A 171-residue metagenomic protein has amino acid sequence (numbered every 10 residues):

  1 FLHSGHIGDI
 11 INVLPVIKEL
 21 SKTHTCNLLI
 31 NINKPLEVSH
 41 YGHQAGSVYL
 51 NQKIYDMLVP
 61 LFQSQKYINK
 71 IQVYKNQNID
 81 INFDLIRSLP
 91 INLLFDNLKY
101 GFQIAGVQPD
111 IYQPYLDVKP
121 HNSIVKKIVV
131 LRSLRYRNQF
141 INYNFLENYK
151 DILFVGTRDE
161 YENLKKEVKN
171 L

Functional and structural regions predicted by a protein language model:
F1-L171: Catalytic machinery of carbohydrate-active enzymes, primarily nucleotide-sugar-dependent glycosyltransferases
